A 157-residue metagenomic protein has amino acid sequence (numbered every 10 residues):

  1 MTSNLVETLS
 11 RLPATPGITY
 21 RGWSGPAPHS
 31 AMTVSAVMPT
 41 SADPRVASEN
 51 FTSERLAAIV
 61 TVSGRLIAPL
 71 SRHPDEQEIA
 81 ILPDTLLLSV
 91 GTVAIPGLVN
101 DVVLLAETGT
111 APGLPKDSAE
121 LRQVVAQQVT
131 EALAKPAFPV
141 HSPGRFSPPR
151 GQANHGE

Functional and structural regions predicted by a protein language model:
M1-E157: Mono-ADP-ribosyltransferase
